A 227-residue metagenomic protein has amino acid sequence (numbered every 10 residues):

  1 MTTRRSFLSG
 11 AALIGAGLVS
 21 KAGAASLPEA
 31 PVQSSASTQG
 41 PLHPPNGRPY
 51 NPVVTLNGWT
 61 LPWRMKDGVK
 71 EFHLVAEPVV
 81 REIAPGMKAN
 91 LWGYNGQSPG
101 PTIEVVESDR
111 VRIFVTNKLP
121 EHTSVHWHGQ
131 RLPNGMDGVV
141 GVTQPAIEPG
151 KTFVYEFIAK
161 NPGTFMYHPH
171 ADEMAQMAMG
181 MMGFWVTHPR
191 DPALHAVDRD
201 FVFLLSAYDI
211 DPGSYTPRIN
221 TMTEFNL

Functional and structural regions predicted by a protein language model:
M1-G15: N-terminal secretory signal peptides and thylakoid transit peptides that target proteins across membranes
A16-S20: Hydrophobic h-region of N-terminal signal peptides that target proteins for export in Gram-negative bacteria
K21-G68: C-terminal segment of N-terminal export signals and the immediately downstream linker at the start of the mature
L61-R64, V75, F203-L205: Non-catalytic, glycine-rich low-complexity segments
E71-V186: Histidine- and aromatic-enriched segments that form or immediately flank copper-ligand environments
P189-P192: Extracellular interdomain linker/stem segments of modular secreted and single-pass surface proteins
H195: Polar interaction faces of repeat-based domains
R199-L227: Acidic-aromatic/histidine active-site loop/patch
